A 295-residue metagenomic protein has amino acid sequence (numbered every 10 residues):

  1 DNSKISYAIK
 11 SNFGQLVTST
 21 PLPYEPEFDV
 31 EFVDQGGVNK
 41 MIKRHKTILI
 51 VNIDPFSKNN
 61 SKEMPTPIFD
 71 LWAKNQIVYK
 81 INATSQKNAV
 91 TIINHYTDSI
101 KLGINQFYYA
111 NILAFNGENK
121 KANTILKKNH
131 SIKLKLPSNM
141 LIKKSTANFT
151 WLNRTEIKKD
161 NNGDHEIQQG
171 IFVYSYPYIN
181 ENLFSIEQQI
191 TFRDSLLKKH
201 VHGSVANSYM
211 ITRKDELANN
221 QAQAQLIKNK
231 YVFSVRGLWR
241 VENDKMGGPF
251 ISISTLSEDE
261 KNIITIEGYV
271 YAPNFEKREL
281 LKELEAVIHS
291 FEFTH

Functional and structural regions predicted by a protein language model:
D1-S3, S11, N52, S57-K120: Solvent-exposed alpha-helical segments and adjacent loops that form catalytic or protein-interaction surfaces
N2, S11-Q15, S19-E25, G117-K144: N-terminal "mature-domain start" segment
N12, L16, G103-F107, K143 (+3 more regions): Structured segments of extracytoplasmic/periplasmic soluble domains in secreted or envelope-associated proteins
P26-K87, L197-K261, F275: Signature of long, low-cysteine stretches enriched in small and polar/charged residues
I48-V51, I186-V205, K277-H295: Long, compositionally biased interface segments
V90-A114, L134, M140, K261-H295: Surface-exposed amphipathic alpha-helical segments
K101, N105-T124, R154-F172: Charge-rich, low-complexity N-terminal segments
P137-G203: Secretory pathway targeting signatures of secreted, lumenal, and periplasmic proteins
